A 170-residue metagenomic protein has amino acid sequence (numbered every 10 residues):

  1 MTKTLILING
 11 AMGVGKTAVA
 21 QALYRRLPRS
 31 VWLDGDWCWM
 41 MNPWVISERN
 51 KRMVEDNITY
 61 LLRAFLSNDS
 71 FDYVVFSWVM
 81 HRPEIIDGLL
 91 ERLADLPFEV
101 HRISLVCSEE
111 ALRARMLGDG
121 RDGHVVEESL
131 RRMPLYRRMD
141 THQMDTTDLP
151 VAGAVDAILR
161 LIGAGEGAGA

Functional and structural regions predicted by a protein language model:
T2-L5, F71: Pre-Walker A (Motif I) flank of P-loop NTPase domains
I8: Hydrophobic anchor at the beta1->P-loop junction of P-loop NTPases
A11: P-loop (Walker A) phosphate-binding loop of NTP-binding proteins
V14: ATP-binding Walker
T17-R63: Conserved substrate/cofactor phosphate-moiety recognition/catalytic segment in nucleotide-dependent phosphotransferases
M53-P97: Glycine-rich phosphate-binding loop used to anchor ATP phosphates in small-molecule kinases, encompassing both
L96-M116: Conserved phosphate-donor/acceptor-positioning beta-strand/loop module used by diverse small-molecule
G118-A157: Small-molecule kinase domains that catalyze NTP-dependent phosphoryl transfer to phosphate-bearing small molecules
